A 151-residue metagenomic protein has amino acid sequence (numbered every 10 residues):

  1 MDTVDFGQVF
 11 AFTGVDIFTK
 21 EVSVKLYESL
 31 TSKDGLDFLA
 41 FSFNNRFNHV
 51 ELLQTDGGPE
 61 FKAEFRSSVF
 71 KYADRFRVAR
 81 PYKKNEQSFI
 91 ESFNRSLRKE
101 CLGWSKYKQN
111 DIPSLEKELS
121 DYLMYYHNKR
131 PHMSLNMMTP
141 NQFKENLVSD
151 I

Functional and structural regions predicted by a protein language model:
M1-T3, I17, S29, G57 (+1 more regions): Residues immediately flanking
M1-V15, L36-D37, N48: Mobile-element integrase/transposase regions, centering on the N-terminal DNA-binding/Zn-coordinating module
V4-F6, K33, G58-E60: Short beta->alpha connector loops
E21-K25, R77-A79, G103: Short small-residue beta-strand/loop micro-motif enriched in glycine and branched aliphatics
V24-N48: Active-site beta-loop-alpha junctions of metal-dependent nucleic acid enzymes, especially the RNase H-like/DDE
K25, E51-D56: Short catalytic-loop micro-motif centered on adjacent basic/acidic residues
T55-F70, V78-E100, P113-E116, F143: RNase H-like two-metal-ion nuclease catalytic core shared by retroviral integrases and related mobile-element nucleases
A63, K99-I151: C-terminal domain-tail junction helix/linker
